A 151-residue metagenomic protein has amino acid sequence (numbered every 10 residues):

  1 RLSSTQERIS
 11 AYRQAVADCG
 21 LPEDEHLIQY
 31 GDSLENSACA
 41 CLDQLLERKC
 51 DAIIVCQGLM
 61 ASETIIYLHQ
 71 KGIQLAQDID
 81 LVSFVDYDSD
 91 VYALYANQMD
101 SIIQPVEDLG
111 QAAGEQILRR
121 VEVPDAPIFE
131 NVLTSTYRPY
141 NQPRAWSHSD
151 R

Functional and structural regions predicted by a protein language model:
R1-G20, D125, F129-Q142: An alpha-beta-alpha
S4-R8, A38, V106, G110: Conserved donor sugar-nucleotide recognition element shared by glycan-biosynthetic enzymes
E7, D32-S33, L59, P105: Short beta->alpha linker loops
A11, S37, E63-T64: Phosphate- and divalent-cation-binding pockets in alpha/beta enzyme and binding domains that engage nucleotide-derived
V16-E23, Q70-A76: Short helix-capping segments at alpha-helix termini
L27-E47: Structural motif
C41-R151: Flexible loop/turn connectors
